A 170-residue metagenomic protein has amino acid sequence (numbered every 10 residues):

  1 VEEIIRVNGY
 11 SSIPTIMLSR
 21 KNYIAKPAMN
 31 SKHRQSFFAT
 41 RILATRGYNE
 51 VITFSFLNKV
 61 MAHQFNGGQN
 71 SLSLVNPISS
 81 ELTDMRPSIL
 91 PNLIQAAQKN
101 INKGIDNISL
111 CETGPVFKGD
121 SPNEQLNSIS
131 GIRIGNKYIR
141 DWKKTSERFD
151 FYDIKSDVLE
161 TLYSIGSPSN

Functional and structural regions predicted by a protein language model:
E2-N170: Extended beta-strand-rich architecture
